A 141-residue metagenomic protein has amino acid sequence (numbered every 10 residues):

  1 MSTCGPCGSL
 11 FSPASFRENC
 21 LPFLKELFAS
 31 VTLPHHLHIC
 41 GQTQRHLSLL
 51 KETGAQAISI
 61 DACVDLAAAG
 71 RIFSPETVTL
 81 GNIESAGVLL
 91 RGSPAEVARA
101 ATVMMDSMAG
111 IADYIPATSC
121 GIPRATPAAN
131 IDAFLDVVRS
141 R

Functional and structural regions predicted by a protein language model:
M1-R141: Active-site loop segments of alpha/beta catalytic cores
